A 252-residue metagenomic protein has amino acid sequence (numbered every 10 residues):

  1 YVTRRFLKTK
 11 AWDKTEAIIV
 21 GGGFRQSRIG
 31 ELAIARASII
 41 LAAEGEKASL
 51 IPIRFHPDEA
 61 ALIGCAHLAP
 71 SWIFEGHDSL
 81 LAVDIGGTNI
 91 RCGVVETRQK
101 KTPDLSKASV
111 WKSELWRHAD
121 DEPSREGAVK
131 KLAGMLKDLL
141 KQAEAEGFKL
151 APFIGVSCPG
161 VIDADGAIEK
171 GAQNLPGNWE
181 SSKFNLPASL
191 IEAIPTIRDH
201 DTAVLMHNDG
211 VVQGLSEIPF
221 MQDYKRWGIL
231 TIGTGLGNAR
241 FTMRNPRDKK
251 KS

Functional and structural regions predicted by a protein language model:
Y1, P103-W111, L115, C158-V161: A mobile "lid/hinge" subdomain adjacent to the ATP/sugar-phosphate binding pocket shared across diverse ATP-dependent
Y1-W12, L68-W72, M135-A143: Phosphate/ATP-binding catalytic cores across multiple sugar-kinase/actin-like superfamilies, primarily ASKHA
T9-F24, F148-P159: Short glycine-rich phosphate-binding loop at a beta-alpha junction
D13-A37, G45-L68, F74-L80, I85: N-terminal charged helix/coil linker that caps or initiates catalytic domains
R25-S27, I90, V161-A164, L236-A239: Short, acidic Gly/Pro/Ser/Thr-rich loop/turn segments
S27-I51, F55-D58, S113-A133, F148-I154 (+2 more regions): Glycine-rich phosphate-binding loop and adjoining helix at the ATP-binding site of ATP-dependent phosphoryl-transfer
C65-A66, P70-V110, G228-N245: Gly/Thr-rich phosphate-binding beta-strand-loop-beta motif of the actin/hexokinase/Hsp70
S79, V94, K130-L150: Short amphipathic alpha-helices and their capping/turn segments at secondary-structure boundaries
